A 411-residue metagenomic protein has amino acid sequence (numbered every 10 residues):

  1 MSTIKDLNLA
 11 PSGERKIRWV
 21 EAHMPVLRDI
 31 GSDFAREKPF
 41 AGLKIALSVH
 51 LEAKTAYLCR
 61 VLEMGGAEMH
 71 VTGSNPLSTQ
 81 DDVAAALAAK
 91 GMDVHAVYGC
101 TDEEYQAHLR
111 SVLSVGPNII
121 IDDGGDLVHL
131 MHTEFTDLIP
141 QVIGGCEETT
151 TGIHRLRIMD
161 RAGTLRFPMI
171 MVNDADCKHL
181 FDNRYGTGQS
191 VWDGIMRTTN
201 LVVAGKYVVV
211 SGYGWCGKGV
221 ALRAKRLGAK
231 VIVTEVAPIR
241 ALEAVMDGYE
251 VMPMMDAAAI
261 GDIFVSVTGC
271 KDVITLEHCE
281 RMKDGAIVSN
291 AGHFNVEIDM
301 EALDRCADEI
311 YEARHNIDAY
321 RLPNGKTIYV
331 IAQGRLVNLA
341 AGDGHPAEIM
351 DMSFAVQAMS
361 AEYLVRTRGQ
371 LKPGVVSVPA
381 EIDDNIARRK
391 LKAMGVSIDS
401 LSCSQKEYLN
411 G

Functional and structural regions predicted by a protein language model:
S2-F40, V71-T79, A84-K206: Glycine/serine-rich phosphate-binding loop and adjoining beta1-alpha1 elements at the start of nucleotide-handling
P11-V26, F40-K44, E52, F167-G205 (+1 more regions): Adenosine-phosphate binding glycine-rich loop
L47-T55, N75-T79, G125-L127, W215: Gly/Ser/Thr-rich loops at beta-strand to alpha-helix junctions that form or flank small-molecule/cofactor-binding
V49-A67, D182, G186-I260, S266-K271: Glycine-rich phosphate/diphosphate-binding loop of Rossmann-like nucleotide-binding domains
G66-E68, M92, D137-P140, F167 (+3 more regions): A short helix->loop->beta-strand "cap" motif at the edges of active sites that frequently abuts
G73, I120-D123, T136-T151, C270 (+3 more regions): ADP-ribose/adenylate-binding Rossmann-like module
L113-S114, V203, M255-G261, C279-K283: A short, aliphatic-rich alpha-helical micro-motif
